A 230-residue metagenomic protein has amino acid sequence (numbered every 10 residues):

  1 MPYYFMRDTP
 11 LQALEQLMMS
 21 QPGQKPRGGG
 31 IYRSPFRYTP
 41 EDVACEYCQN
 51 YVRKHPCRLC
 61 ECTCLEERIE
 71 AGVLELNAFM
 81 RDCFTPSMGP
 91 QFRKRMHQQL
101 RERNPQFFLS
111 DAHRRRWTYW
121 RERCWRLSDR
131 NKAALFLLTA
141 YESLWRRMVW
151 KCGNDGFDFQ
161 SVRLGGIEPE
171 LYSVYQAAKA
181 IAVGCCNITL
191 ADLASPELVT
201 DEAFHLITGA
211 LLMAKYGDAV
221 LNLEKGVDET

Functional and structural regions predicted by a protein language model:
M1-G165, N187-A194, L198-T230: Extended, charge-biased low-complexity segments that typically form long amphipathic alpha-helices/coiled-coils
E168: Short gly/ser-rich anion-binding loops that grip negatively charged ligand groups
L171-V174: Long, hydrophobic alpha/beta structural blocks
A182-C186: GHKL/Bergerat-fold ATPase module
